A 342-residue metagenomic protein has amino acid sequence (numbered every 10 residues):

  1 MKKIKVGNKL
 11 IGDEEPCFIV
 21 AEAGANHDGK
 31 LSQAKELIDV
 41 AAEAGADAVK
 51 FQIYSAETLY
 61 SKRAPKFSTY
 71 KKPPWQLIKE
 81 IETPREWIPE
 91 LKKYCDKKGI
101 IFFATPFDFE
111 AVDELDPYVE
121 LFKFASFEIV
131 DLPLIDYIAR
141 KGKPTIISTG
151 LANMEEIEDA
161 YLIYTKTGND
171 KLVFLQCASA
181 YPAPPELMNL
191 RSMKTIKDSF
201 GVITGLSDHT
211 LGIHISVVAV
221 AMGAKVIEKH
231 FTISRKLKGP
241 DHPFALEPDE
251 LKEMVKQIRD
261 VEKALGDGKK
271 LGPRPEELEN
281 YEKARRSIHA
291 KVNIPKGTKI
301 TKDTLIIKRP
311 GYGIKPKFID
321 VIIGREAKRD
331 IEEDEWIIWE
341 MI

Functional and structural regions predicted by a protein language model:
M1-I342: Catalytic cores and adjacent flexible loops of soluble metabolic enzymes that perform enolate/carbanion chemistry on
